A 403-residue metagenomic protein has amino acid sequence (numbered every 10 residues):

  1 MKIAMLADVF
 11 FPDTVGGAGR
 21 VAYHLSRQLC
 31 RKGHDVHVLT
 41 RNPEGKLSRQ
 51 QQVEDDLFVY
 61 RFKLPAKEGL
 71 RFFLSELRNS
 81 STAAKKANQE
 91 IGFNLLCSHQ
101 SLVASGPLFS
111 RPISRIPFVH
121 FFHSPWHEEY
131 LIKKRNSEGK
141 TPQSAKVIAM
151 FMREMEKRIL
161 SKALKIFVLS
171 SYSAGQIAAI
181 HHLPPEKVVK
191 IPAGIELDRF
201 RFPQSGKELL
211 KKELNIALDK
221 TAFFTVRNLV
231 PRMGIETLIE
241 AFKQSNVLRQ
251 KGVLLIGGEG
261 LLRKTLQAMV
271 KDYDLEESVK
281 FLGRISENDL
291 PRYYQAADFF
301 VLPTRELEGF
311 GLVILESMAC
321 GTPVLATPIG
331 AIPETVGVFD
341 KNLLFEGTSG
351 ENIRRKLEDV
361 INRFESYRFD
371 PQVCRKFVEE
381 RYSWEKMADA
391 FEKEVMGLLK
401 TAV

Functional and structural regions predicted by a protein language model:
A66, V119-K157, D198: Acceptor-binding helix/loop patch of EC 2.4 sugar-transfer enzymes, predominantly nucleotide-sugar-dependent
S98-V103, F122: Short His-centered aromatic/hydrophobic patch
Y172, G194: Carbohydrate-associated surface elements
A217-M233, I239-F242: Conserved donor-binding/catalytic core segment of Leloir-type glycosyltransferases
K264-I285: Nucleotide-activated donor-binding/catalytic signature segment of Leloir-type glycosyltransferases, i.e., the conserved
R284-I285, R292-A297: Short alpha-helical donor nucleotide-sugar binding micro-motif in glycosyltransferases
I314, P323-A326: Short hydrophobic beta-strand element within catalytic cores of glycosyltransferases and related nucleotide-activated
V338-E351, D359-E365: Conserved acidic donor-binding segment of nucleotide-sugar-dependent glycosyltransferases
